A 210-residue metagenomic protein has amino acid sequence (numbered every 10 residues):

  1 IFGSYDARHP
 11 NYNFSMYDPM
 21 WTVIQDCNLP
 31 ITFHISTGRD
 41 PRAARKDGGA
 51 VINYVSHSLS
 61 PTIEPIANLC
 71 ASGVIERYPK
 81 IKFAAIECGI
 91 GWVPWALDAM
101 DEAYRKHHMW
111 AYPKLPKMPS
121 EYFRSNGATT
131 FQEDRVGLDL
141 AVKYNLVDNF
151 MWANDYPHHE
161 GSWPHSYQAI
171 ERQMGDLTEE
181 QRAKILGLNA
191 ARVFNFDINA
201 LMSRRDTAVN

Functional and structural regions predicted by a protein language model:
I1-F2, I31-F33, F83-A85, G127-F131 (+1 more regions): Hydrophobic faces of well-ordered beta-strands that scaffold small-molecule active sites in alpha/beta enzyme cores
I1-P65, S72: Active-site gating/metal-coordination segments in enzymes
D6, T37-R39, G89-I90, E133-R135: Active-site-proximal loop/turn and secondary-structure-junction residues that shape catalytic pockets, frequently
N13, A43-R45, L97-A99, L138-K143: Distinct, well-ordered alpha-helical segments
Q25-P30, G48-V51, Y78-I81, F123-A128 (+1 more regions): Glycine-enriched alpha-helix->loop->beta-strand junction motifs that scaffold or abut catalytic
I31, I35-T37, A71-S120, R124: Aromatic-lined glycan-binding groove of carbohydrate-active enzymes
H57-P65, H108-D139: Aromatic-anchored helix/helix-loop segment that forms the rim or "lid" of small-molecule/cofactor binding pockets
S72-G73, I81, G91-W92, A128 (+2 more regions): Mid-to-C-terminal alpha-helical segments outside catalytic/metal-binding sites
